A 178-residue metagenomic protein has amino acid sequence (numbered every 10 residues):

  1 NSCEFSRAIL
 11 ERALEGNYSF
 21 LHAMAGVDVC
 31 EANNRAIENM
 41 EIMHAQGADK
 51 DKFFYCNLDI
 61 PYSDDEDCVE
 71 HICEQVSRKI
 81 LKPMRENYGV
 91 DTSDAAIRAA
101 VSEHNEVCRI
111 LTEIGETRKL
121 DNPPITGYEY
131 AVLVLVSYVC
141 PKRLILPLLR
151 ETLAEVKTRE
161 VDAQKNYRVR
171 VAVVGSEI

Functional and structural regions predicted by a protein language model:
N1-D94: Trp/Phe/Arg-rich N-terminal binding region typifying the photolyase-homology
R78-I178: A charged, amphipathic alpha-helical module
